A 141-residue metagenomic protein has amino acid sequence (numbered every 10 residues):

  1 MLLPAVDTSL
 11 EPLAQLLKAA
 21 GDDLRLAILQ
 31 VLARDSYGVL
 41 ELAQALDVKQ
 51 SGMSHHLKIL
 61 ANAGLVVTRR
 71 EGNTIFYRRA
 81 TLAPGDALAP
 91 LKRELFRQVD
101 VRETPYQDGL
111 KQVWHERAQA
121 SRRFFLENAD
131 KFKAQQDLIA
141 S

Functional and structural regions predicted by a protein language model:
M1-P12, A83-A134, L138: Amphipathic alpha-helical dimerization/coiled-coil segments that flank or bridge DNA-binding/regulatory modules
T8-G52, N73-L82: N-terminal helix-turn-helix DNA-binding core of bacterial DNA-binding proteins
G21, H56, G64: Conserved phosphate-binding and hydrolysis motifs of nucleotide-dependent enzymes
Q44, H55, A61-N62: Alpha-helical residues within the helix-turn-helix
A61-E71, R78-A80: Beta-hairpin "wing" of winged helix-turn-helix
S141: AAA+ ATPase active-site-proximal loops
